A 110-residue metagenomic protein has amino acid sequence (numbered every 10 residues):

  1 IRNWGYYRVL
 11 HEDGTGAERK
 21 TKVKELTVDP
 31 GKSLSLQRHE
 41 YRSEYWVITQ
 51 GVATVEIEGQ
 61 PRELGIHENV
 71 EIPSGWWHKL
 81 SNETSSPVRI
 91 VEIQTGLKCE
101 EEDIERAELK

Functional and structural regions predicted by a protein language model:
I1, K79-K110: Double-stranded beta-helix
I1-K24, P30-L36, I104-K110: A short, N-terminal "cap"/entry segment at the start of jelly-roll beta-barrel domains of the cupin/DSBH fold
L26, L34-E40, V47, S81-E83: Short histidine-centered beta-strand/loop micro-motifs that create catalytic or ligand/metal-coordination sites
K32, Y41-R42, Q60, W76-W77 (+1 more regions): A generic "binding-loop/recognition-motif" signal
S35, V55-I57, E92: Short hydrophobic/aromatic-rich beta-strand segments that constitute the beta-sheet cores of beta-sandwich/beta-barrel
Y41-G59: Glycine- and acidic-residue-biased ligand/ion/polar-headgroup-sensing regions
E58-W77: Short acidic-glycine-tyrosine-enriched beta hairpin
